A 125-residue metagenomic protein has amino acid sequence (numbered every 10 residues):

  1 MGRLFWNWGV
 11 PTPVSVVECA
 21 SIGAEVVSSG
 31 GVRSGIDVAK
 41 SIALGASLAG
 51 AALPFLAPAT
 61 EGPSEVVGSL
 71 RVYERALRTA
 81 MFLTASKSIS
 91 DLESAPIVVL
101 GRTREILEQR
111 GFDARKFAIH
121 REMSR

Functional and structural regions predicted by a protein language model:
M1-S64: Glycine-rich phosphate/ribose-binding loops and adjacent secondary-structure elements that form binding surfaces
F55, A59-R125: C-terminal extensions of enzymes
